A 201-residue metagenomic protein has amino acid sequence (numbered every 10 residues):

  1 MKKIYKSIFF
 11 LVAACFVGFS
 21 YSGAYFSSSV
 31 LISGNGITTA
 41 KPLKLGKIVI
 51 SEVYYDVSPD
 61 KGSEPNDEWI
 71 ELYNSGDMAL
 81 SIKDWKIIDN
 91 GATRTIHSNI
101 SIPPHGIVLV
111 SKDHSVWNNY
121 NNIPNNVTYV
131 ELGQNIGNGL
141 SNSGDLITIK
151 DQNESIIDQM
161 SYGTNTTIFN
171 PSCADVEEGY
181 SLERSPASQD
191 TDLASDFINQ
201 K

Functional and structural regions predicted by a protein language model:
I4-I8, G76, K201: Residue-level detector of intrinsically disordered/flexible regions characterized by low predicted structural confidence
I4-L45: Short, polar/proline-rich extracytoplasmic segments that appear immediately after membrane translocation
P42-A194, Q200: Activation on beta-sandwich/Ig-like modules and their edge loops
